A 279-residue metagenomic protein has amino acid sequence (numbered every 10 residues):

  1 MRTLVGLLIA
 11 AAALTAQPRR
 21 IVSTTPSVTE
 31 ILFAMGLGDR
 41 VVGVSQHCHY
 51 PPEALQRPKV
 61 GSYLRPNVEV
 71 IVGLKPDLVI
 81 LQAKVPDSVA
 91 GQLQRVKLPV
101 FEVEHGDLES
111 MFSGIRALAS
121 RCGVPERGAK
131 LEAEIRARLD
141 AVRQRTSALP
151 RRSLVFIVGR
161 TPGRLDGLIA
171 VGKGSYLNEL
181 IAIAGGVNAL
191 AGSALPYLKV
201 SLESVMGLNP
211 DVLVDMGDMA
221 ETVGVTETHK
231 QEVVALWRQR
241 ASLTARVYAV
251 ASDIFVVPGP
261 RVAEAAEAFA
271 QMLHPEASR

Functional and structural regions predicted by a protein language model:
V5-A16: Hydrophobic h-region of N-terminal signal peptides that target proteins for export in Gram-negative bacteria
Q17-R20, S88-L165, L190-G192, T244-R279: Extracytoplasmic substrate-binding proteins
R19-V89, A189, G217, E221: A short, structured surface patch at a secondary-structure boundary
T24-I31, L37, Q56, N67 (+12 more regions): Stable alpha-helical elements in mature extracytoplasmic
T25, A83-K84, V158-R160, S193 (+3 more regions): Short secondary-structure boundary segments
V68-K75, R95-V96, V200-N209: Short helices/loops that flank or line small-molecule/ion binding pockets
V85-R95, V212-E232: A ligand-binding cleft/hinge motif common to bilobed small-molecule-binding domains
V171-Y197, G217, R246-A249: His/Asp/Glu-enriched short active-site or ligand-binding loop at hydrolase and phosphoryl-transfer sites
